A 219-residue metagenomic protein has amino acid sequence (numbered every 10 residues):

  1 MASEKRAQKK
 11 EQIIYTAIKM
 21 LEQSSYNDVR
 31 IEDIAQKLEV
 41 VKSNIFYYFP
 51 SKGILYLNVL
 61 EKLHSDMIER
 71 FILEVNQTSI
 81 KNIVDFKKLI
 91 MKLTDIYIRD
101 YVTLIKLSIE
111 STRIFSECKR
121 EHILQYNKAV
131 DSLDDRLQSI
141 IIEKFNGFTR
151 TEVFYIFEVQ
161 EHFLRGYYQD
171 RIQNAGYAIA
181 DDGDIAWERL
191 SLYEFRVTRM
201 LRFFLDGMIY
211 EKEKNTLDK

Functional and structural regions predicted by a protein language model:
M1-Q8, K214-K219: N-terminal intrinsically disordered/low-complexity leader segments
Q12, M20, S24-N58: Helix-turn-helix
Q12-K19, K37, I54-E74, K88 (+3 more regions): Alpha-helical structural segments
N58, L73-T103, I156-Q160: Hydrophobic alpha-helical connector segments
M67, V84-I105, L190-N215: N-terminal hydrophobic signal/anchor transmembrane helix of membrane proteins
V102-L133, E188-R189: Short secondary-structure transition hinges
D135, S139-E143, F163-K219: C-terminal peripheral helix-coil segments that are non-catalytic and often amphipathic
F145, T149-F157: Membrane-interface starts of transmembrane alpha-helices
